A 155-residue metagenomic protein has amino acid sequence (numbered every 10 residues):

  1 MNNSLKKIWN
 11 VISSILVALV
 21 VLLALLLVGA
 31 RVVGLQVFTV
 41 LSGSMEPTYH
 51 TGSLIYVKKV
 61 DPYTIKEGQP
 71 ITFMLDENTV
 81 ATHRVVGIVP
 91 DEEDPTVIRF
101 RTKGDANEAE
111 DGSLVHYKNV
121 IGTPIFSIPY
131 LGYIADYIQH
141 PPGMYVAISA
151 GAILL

Functional and structural regions predicted by a protein language model:
M1-S53, K59-V60, P129, Y133-L155: Protein maturation boundaries and topogenic segments
L41, V86-V89, I121: Conserved positions in beta-strands of structured domains
Y49, I65-K66: Short, well-ordered loop/turn sites that connect or cap secondary structure elements
G52, G68-Q69: Loop/turn positions that initiate beta-strands
M74-H83, L114-H116: Short coil-to-beta-strand transition motifs
E92-Y133: Extended, hydrophilic extramembrane loops/domains of integral membrane proteins
